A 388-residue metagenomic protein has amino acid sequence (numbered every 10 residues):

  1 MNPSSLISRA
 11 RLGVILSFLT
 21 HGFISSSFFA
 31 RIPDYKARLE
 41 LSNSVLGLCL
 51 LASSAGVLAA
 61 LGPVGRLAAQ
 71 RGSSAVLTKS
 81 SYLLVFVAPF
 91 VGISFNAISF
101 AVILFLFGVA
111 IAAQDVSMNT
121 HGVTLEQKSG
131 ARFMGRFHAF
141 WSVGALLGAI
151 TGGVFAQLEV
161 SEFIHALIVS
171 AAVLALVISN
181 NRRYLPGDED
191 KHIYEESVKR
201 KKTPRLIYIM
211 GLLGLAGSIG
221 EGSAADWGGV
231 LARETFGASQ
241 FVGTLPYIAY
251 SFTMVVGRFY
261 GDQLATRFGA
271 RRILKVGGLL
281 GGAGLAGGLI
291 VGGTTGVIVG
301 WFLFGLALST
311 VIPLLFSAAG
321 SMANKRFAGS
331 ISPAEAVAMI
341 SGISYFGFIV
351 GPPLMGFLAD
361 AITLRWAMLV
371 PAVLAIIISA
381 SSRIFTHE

Functional and structural regions predicted by a protein language model:
A30-S44, D226-V242: Short amphipathic helix-loop junctions that connect adjacent transmembrane helices in Major Facilitator Superfamily/SLC
E40, G72, I93-I98, G237 (+1 more regions): Helix-breaking motifs and short loop linkers at transmembrane-helix boundaries and internal kinks in secondary membrane
A59-I98: Conserved MFS/SLC helix-loop-helix module at the cytosolic interface between two early adjacent transmembrane helices
A60-G72, A156, G257-G269, A359-D360: Helix-to-loop junctions at the C-terminal end of transmembrane segments in multipass secondary transporters
A75-P89, R272-G287: Structural signature of the two symmetry-related core transmembrane helices
L104-A139: Cytoplasmic helix-loop-helix junction between adjacent transmembrane helices in 12-TM secondary transporters
A113-Q127, T310-A328: Intracellular juxtamembrane helix-capping segments at the cytosolic ends of symmetry-related transmembrane helices
R136-L185: Helix-loop-helix hairpin linking two adjacent transmembrane segments in secondary transporters
